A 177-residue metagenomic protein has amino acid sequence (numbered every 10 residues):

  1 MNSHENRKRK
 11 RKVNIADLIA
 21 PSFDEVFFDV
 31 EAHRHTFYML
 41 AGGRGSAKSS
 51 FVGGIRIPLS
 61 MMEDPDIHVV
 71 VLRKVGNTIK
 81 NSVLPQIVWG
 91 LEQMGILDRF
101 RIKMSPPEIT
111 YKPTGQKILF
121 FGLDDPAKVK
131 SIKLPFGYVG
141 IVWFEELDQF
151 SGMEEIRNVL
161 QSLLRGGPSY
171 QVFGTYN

Functional and structural regions predicted by a protein language model:
M1-N177: Phosphate/NTP-binding elements of NTP-utilizing enzymes
